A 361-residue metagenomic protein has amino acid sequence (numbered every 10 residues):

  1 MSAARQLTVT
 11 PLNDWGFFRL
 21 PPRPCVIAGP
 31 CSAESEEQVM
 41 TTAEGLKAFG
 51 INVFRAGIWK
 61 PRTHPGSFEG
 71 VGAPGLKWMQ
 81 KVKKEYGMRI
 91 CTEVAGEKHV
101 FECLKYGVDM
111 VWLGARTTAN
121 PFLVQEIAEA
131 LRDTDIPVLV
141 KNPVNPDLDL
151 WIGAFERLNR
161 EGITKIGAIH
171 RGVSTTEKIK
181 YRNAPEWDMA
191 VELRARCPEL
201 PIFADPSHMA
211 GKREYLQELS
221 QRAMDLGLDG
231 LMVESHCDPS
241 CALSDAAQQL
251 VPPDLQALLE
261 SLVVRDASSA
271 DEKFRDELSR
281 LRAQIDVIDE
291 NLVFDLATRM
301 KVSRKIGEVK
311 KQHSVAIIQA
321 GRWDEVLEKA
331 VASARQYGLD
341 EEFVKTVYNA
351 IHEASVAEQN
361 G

Functional and structural regions predicted by a protein language model:
M1-I27: N-terminal amphipathic alpha-helix/helix-capping segment at the start of soluble metabolic enzymes
R19, L123-A257, S261, D266 (+1 more regions): Catalytic alpha/beta core domains of metabolic enzymes, predominantly
P24-P30, N52-A56, I90-T92, V111-L113 (+4 more regions): Hydrophobic faces of well-ordered beta-strands that scaffold small-molecule active sites in alpha/beta enzyme cores
P24-T41, P65-E69, M88-V94, G114-A115 (+4 more regions): Active-site mouth loops of central-metabolism enzymes
T41-I58, Y106: Catalytic domains of carbohydrate-active enzymes, especially glycoside hydrolases
R55-P74, C237-A246, I306-V315: Glycine-rich, proline-tolerant flexible connector loops at the mouths of alpha/beta enzymes
A56, P61-V111, P121-F122: N-terminal active-site wall of soluble small-molecule enzyme domains
A267-G361: Domain-level signature for soluble enzymes in the chorismate/prephenate branch of the shikimate pathway
